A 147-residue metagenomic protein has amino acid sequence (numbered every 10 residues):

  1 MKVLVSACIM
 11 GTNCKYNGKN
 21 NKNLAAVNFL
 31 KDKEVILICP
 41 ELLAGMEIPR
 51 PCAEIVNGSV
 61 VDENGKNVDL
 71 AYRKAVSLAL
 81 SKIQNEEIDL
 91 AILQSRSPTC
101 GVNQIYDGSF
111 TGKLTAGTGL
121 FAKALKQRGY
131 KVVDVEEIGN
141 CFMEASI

Functional and structural regions predicted by a protein language model:
M1-L4: Extreme N-terminal starter segment of soluble prokaryotic enzymes
C8, Q94-S97, E137: Short, well-ordered beta-to-alpha junction loops that form the rim of enzyme active sites and present histidine/acidic
G11, G45, P98-G101: Short, active-site-adjacent cap segments at secondary-structure transitions
G11-G18: Short N-terminal binding/cap micro-motifs at the start of the first secondary-structure element
N21-D62: Short, surface-exposed acidic-centric catalytic microdomains
K22-V35, A75-L90: Short amphipathic alpha-helices and their capping/turn segments at secondary-structure boundaries
L43, C52-I55, S59-K82, K113-I147: Divalent-metal-activated hydrolytic enzyme cores
A79-S109: N-terminal glycine-rich phosphate/adenylate-binding segment common to multiple enzyme folds
